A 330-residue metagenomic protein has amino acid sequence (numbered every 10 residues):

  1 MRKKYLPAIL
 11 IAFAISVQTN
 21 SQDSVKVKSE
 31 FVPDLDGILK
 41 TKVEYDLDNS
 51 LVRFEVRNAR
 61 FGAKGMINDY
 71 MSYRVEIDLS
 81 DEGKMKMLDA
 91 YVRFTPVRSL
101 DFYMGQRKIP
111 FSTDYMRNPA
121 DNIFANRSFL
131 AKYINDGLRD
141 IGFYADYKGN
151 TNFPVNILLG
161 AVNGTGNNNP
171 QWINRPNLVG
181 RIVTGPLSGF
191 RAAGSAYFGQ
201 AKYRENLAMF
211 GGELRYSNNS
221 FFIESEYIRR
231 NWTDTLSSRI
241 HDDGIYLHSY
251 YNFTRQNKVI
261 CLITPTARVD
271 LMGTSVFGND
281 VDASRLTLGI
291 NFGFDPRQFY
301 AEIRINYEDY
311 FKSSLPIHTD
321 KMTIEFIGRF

Functional and structural regions predicted by a protein language model:
M1-L6: Bacterial N-terminal signal peptides that target proteins for export
A8-S16: Bacterial N-terminal signal peptides
V17-S21: Sec/Tat signal peptide C-region and signal peptidase I cleavage site
S24-G164, N174-L178, V183-A192, H248-Y250 (+5 more regions): Outer membrane beta-barrel
L47-N49, N68, Y91-T95, Q106 (+3 more regions): Outer-membrane beta-barrel pore domains
L158, N168-W172, A193-S195, E205-N206: A short secondary-structure junction signal
N163-N168, Y197-Q200: Surface-exposed cleft-lining segments at the edges of enzyme active sites
N169-R175, L236, D242: Interfacial loop-to-helix transition and helix-capping segments at the boundaries of transmembrane helices
